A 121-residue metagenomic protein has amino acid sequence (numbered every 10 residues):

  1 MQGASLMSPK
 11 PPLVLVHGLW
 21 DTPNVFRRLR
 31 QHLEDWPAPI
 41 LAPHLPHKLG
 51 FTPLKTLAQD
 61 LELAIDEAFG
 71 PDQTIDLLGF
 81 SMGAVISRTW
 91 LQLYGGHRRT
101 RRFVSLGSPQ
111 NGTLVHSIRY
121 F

Functional and structural regions predicted by a protein language model:
L6-P12: Proline/glycine-enriched tight loop/beta-turn segments at coil->beta junctions that connect or precede beta-strands
L13-L19, P23-N24, L33-E34, P39-F51 (+1 more regions): Serine-dependent carboxylesterase/thioesterase catalytic core of lipase-like alpha/beta-hydrolase/SGNH enzymes
R28-L29: Short amphipathic alpha-helix
